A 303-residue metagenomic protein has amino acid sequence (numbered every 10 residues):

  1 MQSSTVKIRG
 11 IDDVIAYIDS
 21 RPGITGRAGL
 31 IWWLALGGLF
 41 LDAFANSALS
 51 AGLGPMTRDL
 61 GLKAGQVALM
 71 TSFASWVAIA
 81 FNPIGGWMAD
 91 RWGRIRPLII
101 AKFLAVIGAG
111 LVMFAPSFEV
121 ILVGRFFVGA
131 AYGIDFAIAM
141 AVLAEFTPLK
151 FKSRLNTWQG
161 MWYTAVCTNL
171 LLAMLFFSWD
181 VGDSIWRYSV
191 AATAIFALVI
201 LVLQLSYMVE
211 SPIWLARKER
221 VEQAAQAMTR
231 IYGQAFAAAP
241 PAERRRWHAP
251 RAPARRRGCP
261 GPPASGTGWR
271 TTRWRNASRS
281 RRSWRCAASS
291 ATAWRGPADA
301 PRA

Functional and structural regions predicted by a protein language model:
M1-A303: Transmembrane-helix signature of 12-pass secondary carriers
